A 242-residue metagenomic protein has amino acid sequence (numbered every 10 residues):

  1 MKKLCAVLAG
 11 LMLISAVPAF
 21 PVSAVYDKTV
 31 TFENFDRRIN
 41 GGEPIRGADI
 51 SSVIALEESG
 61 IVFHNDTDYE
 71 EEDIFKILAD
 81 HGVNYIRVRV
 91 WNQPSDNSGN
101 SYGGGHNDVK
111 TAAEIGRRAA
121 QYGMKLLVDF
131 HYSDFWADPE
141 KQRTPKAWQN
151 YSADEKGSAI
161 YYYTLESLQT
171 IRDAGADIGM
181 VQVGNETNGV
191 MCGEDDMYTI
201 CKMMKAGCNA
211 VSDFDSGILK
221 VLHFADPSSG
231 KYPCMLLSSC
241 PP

Functional and structural regions predicted by a protein language model:
M1-L8: Positively charged n-region of N-terminal signal peptides that target proteins for export
M12-A16: Hydrophobic core
V22-V83: N-terminal carbohydrate-binding accessory modules
F32-I39, E70-D80, V109-Y122, L126 (+2 more regions): Short amphipathic alpha-helices and their capping/turn segments at secondary-structure boundaries
S51-L56, Y85, W91-D96, Y132-F135 (+2 more regions): Solvent-exposed loop/turn segments at secondary-structure junctions within structured extracellular/periplasmic domains
E70-A137, M197-H223: Aromatic-lined substrate-binding rim segments of carbohydrate-active enzymes
Y102, N107-T111, A137-P242: Active-site cleft segment of glycoside hydrolase catalytic domains centered on the general acid/base Glu
